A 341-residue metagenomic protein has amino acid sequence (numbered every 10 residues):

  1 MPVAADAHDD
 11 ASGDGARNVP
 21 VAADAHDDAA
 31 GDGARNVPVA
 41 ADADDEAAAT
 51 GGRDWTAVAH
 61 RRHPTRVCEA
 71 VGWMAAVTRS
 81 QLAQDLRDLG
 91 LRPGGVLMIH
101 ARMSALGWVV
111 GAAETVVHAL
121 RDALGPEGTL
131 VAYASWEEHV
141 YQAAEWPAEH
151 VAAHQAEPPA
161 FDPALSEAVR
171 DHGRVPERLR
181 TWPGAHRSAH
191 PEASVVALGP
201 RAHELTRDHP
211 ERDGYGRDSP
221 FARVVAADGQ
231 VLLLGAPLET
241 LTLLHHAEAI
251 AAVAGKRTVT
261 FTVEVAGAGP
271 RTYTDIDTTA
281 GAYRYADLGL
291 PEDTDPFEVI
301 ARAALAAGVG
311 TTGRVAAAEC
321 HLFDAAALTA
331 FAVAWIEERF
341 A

Functional and structural regions predicted by a protein language model:
M1-A48: Long, intrinsically disordered low-complexity tandem-repeat regions enriched in serine/threonine/proline and other
T56-V58: Arg/Lys-rich, positively charged N-terminal/basic patches that mediate binding to nucleic acids
H60-H63: Low-complexity, intrinsically disordered or signal/transmembrane-proximal segments
R66-A341: N-terminal and secondary-structure boundary signal
